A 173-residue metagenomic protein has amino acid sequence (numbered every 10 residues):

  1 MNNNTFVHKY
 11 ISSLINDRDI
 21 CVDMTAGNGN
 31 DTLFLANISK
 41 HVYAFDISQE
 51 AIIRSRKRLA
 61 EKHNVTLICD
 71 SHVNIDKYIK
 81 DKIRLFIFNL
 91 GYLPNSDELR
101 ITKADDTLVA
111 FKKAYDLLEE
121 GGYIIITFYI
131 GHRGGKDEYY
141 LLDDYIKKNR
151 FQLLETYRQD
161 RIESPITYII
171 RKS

Functional and structural regions predicted by a protein language model:
M1-D19: S-adenosyl-L-methionine
D17-G27: Conserved class I S-adenosyl-L-methionine
N28-K40: Conserved SAM-binding loop of SAM-dependent methyltransferases across substrates and taxa, primarily the Class I
S48-Q49: Conserved SAM/SAH-binding beta-strand->alpha-helix loop
I53-K80: S-adenosyl-L-methionine
D106-E120: A short glycine-rich, Lys/Arg-flanked "PGG" loop and its adjoining helix->strand segment in the class I
G121-F128: Conserved beta-strand signature within the Rossmann-like core of class I S-adenosyl-L-methionine
H132-S173: Class I S-adenosyl-L-methionine
